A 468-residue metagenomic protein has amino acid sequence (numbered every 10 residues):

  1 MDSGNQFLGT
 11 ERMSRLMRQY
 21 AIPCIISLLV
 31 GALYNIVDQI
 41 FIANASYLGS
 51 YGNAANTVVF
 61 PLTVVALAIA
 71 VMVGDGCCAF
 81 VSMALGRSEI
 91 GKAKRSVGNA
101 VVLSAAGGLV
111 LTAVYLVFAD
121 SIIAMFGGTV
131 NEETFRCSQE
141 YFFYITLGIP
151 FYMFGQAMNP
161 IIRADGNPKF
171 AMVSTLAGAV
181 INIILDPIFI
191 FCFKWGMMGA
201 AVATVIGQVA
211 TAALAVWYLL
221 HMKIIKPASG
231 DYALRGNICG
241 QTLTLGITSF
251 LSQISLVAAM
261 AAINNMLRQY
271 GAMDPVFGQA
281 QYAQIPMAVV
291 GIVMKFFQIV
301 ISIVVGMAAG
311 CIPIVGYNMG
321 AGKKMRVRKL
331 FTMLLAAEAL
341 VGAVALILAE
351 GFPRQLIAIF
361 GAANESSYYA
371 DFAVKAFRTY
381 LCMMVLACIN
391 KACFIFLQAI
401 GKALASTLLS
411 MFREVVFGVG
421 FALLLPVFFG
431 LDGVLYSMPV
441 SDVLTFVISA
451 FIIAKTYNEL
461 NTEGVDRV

Functional and structural regions predicted by a protein language model:
M1-C24, V81-G148, C192-I247, V315-M383 (+1 more regions): Short alpha-helical transmembrane segments in multi-pass integral membrane proteins
G9-L48, P61-G76, F80, A105-T112 (+5 more regions): N-terminal transmembrane alpha-helices
Q19-D38, Y144, G178, G207-T211 (+3 more regions): Transmembrane helical elements of multi-pass membrane transporters/channels
I22, D38, C77, F118-A119 (+12 more regions): Hydrophobic/aromatic residues in alpha-helical transmembrane segments
L29, L33-A54, I123-E132, I188-K194 (+5 more regions): Helix-terminus/linker motif at the lipid-water interface of multi-pass membrane proteins
S50-P61, S138, F142, A201 (+2 more regions): Small-residue hotspots at the loop-to-helix junctions and early N-terminal turns of transmembrane alpha-helices
N53-A113, Y152-A171, M287-I347, G351-P353 (+1 more regions): Small-residue-rich hydrophobic transmembrane alpha-helices
Y144-R163, A171-A179, A200-A213, V305-A308 (+4 more regions): Short runs within selected transmembrane alpha-helices of multi-pass transporters and secretion channels
